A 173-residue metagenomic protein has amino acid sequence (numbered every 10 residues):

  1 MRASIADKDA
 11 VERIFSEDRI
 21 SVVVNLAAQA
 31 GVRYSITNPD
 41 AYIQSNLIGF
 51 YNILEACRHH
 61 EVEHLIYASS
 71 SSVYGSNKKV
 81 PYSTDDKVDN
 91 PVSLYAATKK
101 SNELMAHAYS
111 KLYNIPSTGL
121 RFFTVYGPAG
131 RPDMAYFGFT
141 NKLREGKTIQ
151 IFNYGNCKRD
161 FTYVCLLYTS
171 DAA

Functional and structural regions predicted by a protein language model:
R2-R19: Conserved Rossmann-fold cofactor-binding substructure of NAD(P)-dependent oxidoreductases
A10, N52-A56, F161, L166: Conserved mid-core alpha-helix of short-chain dehydrogenase/reductase
R19-S21, V62: Proline-aspartate-enriched helix->loop->beta-strand connector
V23-V24, I66: N-terminal Rossmann-like NAD(P) cofactor-binding module of classical short-chain dehydrogenase/reductase
A27-A30, S69: Conserved NAD(P)H cofactor-binding loop of Rossmann-fold oxidoreductase domains
S35, D85-V88, I115-P128, F139-T162: A conserved pocket-lining segment of Rossmann-fold NAD(P)-dependent short-chain dehydrogenase/reductase
T37-N52, H59, H64, V73-G119 (+2 more regions): Catalytic helix-loop patch of NAD(P)-dependent Rossmann-fold dehydrogenases
Y168-A173: Conserved small/polar residues in nucleotide/adenosyl-binding loops
